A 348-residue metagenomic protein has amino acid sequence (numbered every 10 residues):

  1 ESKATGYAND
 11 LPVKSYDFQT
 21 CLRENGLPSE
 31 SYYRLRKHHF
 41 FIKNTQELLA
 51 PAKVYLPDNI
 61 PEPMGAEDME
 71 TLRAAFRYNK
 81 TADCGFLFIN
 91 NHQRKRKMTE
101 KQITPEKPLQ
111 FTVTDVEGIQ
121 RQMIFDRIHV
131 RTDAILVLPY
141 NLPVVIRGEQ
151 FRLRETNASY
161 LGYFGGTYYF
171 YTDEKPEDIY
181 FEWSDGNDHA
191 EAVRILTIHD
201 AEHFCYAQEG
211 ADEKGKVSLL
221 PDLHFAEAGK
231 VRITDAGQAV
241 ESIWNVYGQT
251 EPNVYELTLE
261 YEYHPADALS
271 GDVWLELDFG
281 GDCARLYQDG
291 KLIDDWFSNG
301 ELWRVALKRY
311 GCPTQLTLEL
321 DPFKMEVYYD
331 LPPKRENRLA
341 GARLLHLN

Functional and structural regions predicted by a protein language model:
E1-G215, A228: Carbohydrate-binding surfaces of carbohydrate-active enzymes
D188-C205, E209-E227, R232, K324-N348: Glycine/proline-rich low-complexity spacer/linker segments in large multi-domain proteins
V231-L259: Edge strands and adjacent loops of beta-rich recognition modules
Y255, E301-V305: Short strand-edge motifs at loop-to-beta-strand transitions and within beta-strands of extracellular beta-rich domains
A266-Q288, W296, L318-E319: Aromatic-lined ligand-binding clefts that engage carbohydrates, nucleic acids, or primary amines
D294-L302: A short acidic/small-residue loop/turn micro-motif
R309-P322: Noncatalytic modules at the cell exterior or secretory-pathway interfaces, chiefly beta-strand-rich lectin/adhesion
